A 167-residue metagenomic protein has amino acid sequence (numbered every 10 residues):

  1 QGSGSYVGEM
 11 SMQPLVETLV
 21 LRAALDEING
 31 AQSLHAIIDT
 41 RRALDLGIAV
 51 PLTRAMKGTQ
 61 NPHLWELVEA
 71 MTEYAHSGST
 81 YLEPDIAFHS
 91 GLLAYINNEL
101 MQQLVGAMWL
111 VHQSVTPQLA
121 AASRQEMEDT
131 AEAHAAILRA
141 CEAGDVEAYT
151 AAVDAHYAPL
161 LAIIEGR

Functional and structural regions predicted by a protein language model:
Q1-A43: Short linear motifs at protein or domain termini
A36-I37, L44, G58-T59, L64-L67 (+2 more regions): Compact structured core domains
A55-G58, V146-A148: Inter-helical turn/loop segments and adjacent helix faces that build the functional surface of alpha-helical bundle
W65-E73, E83, A87, E99 (+1 more regions): C-terminal all-alpha effector/ligand-binding and dimerization domain of prokaryotic HTH-type transcriptional repressors
L92: Short basic (Lys/Arg) and small-residue
Y95-I96: Transmembrane helix irregularities
